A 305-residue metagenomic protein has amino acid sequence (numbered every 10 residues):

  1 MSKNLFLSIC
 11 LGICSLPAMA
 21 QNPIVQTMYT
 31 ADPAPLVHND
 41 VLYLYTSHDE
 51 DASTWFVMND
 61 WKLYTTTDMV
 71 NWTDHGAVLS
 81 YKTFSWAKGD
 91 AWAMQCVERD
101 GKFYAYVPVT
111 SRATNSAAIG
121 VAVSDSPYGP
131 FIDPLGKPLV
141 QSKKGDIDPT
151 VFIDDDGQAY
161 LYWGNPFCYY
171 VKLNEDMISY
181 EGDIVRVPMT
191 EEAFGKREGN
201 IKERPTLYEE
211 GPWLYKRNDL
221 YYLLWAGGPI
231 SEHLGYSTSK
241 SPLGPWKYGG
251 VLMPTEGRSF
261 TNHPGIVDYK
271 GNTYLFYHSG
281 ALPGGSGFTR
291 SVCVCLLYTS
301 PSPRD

Functional and structural regions predicted by a protein language model:
M1-Q21: Bacterial Sec-dependent N-terminal signal peptides
Q21-Q26, W72-F84, S126-S142, D176-R204 (+1 more regions): Blade-edge beta-strand/turn elements of extracellular beta-propeller and related beta-sheet repeat scaffolds
T30-A31, D90-W92, G145-I147, Y208-E210 (+1 more regions): Beta-rich catalytic cores
P33-V57, G76-A77, W92-N115, P149-K172 (+2 more regions): Hydrophobic core segments of beta-strands in well-ordered, beta-rich domains
M58-D60, N115-G120, F167-K172, S231-Y236 (+1 more regions): Structural motif
K62-T66, G120-S126, Y236-S241, V294-L296: Beta-propeller blade signature
N115-I153: Asp-box/WD-like beta-propeller blade repeats and closely related beta-sheet repeat scaffolds
Y298-D305: Conserved small/polar residues in nucleotide/adenosyl-binding loops
